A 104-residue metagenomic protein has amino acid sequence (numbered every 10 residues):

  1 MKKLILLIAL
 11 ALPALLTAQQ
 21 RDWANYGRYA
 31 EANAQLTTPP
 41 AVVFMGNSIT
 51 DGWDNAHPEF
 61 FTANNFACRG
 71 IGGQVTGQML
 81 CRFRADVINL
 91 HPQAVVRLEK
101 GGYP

Functional and structural regions predicted by a protein language model:
M1-L4: Positively charged n-region of N-terminal signal peptides that target proteins for export
I8, G46, E99: Residues that line or immediately flank small-molecule/substrate-binding pockets and catalytic motifs
I8-A9, A34: A periodicity- and composition-biased signal for non-globular, repetitive helical segments
A9-T17: Hydrophobic h-region of N-terminal signal peptides that target proteins for export in Gram-negative bacteria
A11, A56, K100: Residue-level signal for pocket-adjacent positions within structured domains
T17-V96: Serine-esterase "nucleophile elbow" of acetyl-processing enzymes
R69-I71, G101-P104: Surface-exposed cleft-lining segments at the edges of enzyme active sites
